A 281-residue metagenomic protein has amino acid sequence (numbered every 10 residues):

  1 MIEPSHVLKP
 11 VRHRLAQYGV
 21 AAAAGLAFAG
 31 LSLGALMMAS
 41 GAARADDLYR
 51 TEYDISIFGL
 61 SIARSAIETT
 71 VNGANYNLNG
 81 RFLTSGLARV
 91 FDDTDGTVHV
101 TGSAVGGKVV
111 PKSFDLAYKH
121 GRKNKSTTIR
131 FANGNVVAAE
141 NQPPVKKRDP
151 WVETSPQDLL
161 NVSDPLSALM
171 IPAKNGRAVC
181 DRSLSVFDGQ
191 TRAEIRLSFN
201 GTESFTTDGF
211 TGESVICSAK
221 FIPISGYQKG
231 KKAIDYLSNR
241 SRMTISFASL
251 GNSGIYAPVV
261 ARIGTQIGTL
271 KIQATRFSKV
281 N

Functional and structural regions predicted by a protein language model:
M1-G19: N-terminal secretory signal peptides that target proteins for export/translocation
R14-S32: Sec-dependent N-terminal signal peptides
R44-N133, G176-N281: Acidic, serine/threonine-rich low-complexity disordered tracts
V137-N200: A charged, solvent-exposed segment within the mature domains of Sec-exported extracytoplasmic proteins
